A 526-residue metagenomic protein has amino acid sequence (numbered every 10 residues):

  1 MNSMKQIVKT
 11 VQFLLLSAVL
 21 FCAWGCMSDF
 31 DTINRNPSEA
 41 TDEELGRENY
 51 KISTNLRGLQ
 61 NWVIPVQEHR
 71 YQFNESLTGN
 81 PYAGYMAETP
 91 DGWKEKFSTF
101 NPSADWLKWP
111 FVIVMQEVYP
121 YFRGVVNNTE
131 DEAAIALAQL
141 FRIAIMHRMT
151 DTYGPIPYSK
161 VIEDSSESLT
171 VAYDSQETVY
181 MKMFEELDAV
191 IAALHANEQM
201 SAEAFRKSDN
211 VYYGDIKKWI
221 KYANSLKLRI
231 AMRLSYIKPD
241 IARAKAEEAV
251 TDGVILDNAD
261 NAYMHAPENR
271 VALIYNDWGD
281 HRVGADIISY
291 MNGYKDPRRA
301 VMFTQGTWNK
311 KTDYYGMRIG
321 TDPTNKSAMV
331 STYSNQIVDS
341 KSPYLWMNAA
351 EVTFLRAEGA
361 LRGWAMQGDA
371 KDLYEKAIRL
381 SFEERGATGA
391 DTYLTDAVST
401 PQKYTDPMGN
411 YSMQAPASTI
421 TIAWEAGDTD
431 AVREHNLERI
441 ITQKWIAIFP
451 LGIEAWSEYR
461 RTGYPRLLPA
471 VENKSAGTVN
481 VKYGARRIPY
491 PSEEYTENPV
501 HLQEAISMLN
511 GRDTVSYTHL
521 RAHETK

Functional and structural regions predicted by a protein language model:
M1-N34: Bacterial Sec-dependent N-terminal signal peptides
F13, A244, M366-L373, I453-T462: Composition- and surface-driven signal marking solvent-exposed, interaction-prone regions in large proteins
L20, E68-H69, A387, F449: Intrinsically disordered or highly flexible coil/loop and linker segments, enriched in small and charged/polar residues
W24-N36, T89-K96, G154-V161, A266-E268 (+3 more regions): Short, compositionally biased low-complexity segments
C26-G84, G124, N128, P465 (+2 more regions): Membrane-proximal, proline-rich intrinsically disordered regions
G46-Y50, M86-F141, I145-D391, A426 (+2 more regions): Structured, solvent-exposed acidic/aromatic patches
T400-R521: C-terminal functional modules
A522-K526: Single conserved hydrophobic/aromatic residue that forms the stacking wall/gate of nucleotide- or nucleobase-binding
